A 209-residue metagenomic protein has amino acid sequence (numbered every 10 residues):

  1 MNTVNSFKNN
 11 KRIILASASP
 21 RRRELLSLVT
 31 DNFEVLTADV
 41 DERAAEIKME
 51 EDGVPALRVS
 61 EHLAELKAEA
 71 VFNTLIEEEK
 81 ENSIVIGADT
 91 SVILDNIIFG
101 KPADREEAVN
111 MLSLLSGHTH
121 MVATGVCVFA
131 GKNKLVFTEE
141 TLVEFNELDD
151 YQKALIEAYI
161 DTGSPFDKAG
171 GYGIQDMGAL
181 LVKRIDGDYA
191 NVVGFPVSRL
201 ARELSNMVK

Functional and structural regions predicted by a protein language model:
M1-I84, Y151, D161, S205-K209: N-terminal polybasic phosphate/anion-binding patch
M1-L28, H118, E140-K209: GST superfamily/GST-like fold recognition
L26, A64, D89, A108 (+2 more regions): Residue-level signal for inorganic ion chemistry
N32-R43, C127-K134, D167-A179: Mobile beta-alpha loop/short-helix "lid" or hinge segments that flank ligand
I84-T90: Glycine-rich phosphate-binding loop
T90-H120, F145: Active-site-adjacent loop/tail segments of enzyme domains
M111-S113, G125-V143: Anionic-ligand binding region
